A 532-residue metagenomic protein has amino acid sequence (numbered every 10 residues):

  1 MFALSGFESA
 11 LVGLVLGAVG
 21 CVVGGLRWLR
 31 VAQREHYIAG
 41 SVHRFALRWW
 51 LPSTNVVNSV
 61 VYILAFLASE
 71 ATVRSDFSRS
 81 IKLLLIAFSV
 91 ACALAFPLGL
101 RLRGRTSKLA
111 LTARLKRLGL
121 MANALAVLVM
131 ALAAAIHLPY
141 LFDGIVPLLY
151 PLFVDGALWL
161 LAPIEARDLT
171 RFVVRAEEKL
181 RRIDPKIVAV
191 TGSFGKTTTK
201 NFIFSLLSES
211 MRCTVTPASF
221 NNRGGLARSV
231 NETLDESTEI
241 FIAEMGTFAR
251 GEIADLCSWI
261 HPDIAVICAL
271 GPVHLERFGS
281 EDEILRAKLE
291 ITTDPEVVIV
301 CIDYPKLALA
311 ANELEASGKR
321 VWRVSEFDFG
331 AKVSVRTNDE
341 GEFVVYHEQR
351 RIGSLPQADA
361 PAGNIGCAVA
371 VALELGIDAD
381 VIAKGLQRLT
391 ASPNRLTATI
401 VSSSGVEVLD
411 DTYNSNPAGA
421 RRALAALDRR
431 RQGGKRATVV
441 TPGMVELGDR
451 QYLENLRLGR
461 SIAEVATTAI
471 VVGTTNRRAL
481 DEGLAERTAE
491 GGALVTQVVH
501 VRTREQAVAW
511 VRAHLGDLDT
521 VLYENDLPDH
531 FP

Functional and structural regions predicted by a protein language model:
M1-P139, G144-A162, V371-P532: ATP-dependent carboxylate-amine ligase
L67-L84, T112, L118-M121, V127-H137 (+6 more regions): Extended acidic/charged loop-beta regions that coordinate divalent cations and stabilize anionic phosphate/carboxylate
V154-I183: Transmembrane-cytosolic junction motif
R175-S219: Walker A (P-loop) phosphate-binding motif
T191, E244, C268-A269, C301 (+2 more regions): Short beta-strand segments
M211-A218, V324, V495-V498: Conserved RecA-like helicase motor-core motifs
N222, A227-E315, V445-L456: Flexible active-site lid/hinge loop adjacent to a nucleotide/diphosphate and Mg2+-phosphate binding pocket
I267-E407, R429-R436, R460-T468, N476-Q497: Acidic, Mg2+-coordinating active-site environments of NTP-dependent enzymes
